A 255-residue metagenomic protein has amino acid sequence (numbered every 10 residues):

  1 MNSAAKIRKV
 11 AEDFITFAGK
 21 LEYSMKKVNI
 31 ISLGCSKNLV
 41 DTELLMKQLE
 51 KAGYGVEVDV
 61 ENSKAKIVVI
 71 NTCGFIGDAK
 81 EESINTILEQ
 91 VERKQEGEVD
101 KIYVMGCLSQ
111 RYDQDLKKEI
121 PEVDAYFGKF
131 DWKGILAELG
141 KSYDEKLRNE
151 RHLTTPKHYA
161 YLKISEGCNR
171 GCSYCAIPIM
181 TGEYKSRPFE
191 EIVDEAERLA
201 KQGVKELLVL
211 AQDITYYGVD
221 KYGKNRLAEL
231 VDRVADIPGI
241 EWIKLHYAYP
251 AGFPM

Functional and structural regions predicted by a protein language model:
M1-A4, S32, I237: Coiled-coil-like amphipathic alpha-helices with heptad-repeat character
S3-I7, A11-A18: Intrinsically disordered, low-complexity segments enriched in serine/proline and basic residues
A11-F14, E22-Y217: Proteins enriched for Cys/Gly/acidic motifs involved in redox and nucleic-acid/cofactor modification
G74-A79, V204-R233, I237, Y249-M255: Conserved glycine-rich "GG(E/T)P / GGGxP" loop and the immediately following alpha-helix in the radical SAM core
